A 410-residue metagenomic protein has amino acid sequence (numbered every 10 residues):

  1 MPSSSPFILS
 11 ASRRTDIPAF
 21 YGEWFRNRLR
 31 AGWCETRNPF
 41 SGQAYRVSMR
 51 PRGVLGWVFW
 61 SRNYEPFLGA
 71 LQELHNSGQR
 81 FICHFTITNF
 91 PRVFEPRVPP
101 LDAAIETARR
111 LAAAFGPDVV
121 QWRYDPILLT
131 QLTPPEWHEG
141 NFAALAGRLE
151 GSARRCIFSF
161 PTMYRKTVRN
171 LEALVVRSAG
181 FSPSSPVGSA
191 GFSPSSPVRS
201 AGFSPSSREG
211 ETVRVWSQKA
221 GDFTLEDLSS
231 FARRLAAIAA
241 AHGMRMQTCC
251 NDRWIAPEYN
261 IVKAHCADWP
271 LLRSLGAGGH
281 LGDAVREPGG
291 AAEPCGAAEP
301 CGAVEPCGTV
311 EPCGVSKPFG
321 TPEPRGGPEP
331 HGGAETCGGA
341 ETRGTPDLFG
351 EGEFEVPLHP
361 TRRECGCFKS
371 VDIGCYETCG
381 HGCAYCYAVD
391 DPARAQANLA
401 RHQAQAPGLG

Functional and structural regions predicted by a protein language model:
M1-F94, L101-P117, D390-G410: Conserved Radical SAM active-site core
R14-D16, R62-Y64, T86-F90, D125-L129 (+2 more regions): Active-site beta-loop-alpha junctions enriched in small/polar residues
E95, L128-L132, R154-R177, E211-K219 (+1 more regions): Flexible glycine/acidic-rich beta-alpha junction loops that bind and position SAM and/or redox cofactors in anaerobic
E95-V98, Q131-W137, A397-N398: Short, solvent-exposed loop/turn segments at secondary-structure boundaries
I105-N170, R234-C249: Conserved C-terminal portion of the radical SAM core fold that forms the substrate/S-adenosylmethionine-binding
S178-S207, P288-R343: Long, intrinsically disordered low-complexity tandem-repeat segments
D222-G290, G344-R363: A C-terminal junction/extension of Radical SAM enzymes
R363-E364, V371-D390: Local cysteine-cluster metal-coordination motifs and their immediate loop/turn environment, predominantly Fe-S cluster
